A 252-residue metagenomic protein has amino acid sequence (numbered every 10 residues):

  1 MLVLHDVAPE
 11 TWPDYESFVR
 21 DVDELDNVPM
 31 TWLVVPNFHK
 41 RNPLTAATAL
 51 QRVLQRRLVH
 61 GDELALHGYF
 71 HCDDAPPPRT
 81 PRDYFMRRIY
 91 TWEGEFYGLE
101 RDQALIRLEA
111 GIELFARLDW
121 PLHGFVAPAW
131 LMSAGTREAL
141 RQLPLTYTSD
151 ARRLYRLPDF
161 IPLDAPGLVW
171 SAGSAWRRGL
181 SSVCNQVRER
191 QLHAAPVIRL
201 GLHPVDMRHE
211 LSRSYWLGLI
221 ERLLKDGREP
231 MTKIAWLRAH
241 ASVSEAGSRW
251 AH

Functional and structural regions predicted by a protein language model:
M1-E63, R117, R213: Active-site beta->alpha N-cap acidic-glycine motif
L2-L4, M30-W32, L64-H67, L122-F125 (+2 more regions): Hydrophobic faces of well-ordered beta-strands that scaffold small-molecule active sites in alpha/beta enzyme cores
D6-D14, P36-A49, C72, P76 (+5 more regions): Acidic-and-aromatic substrate-binding clefts and catalytic sites of carbohydrate-active enzymes
D26-V34, Y147, V197, L202-H252: C-terminal domain-boundary segment and adjacent tail
D62-R82: Short, solvent-exposed beta-strand-terminating loops
P78-R101: Active-site gating loops and adjacent loop-to-helix segments of metal-dependent hydrolytic enzymes
F96-W170, R208, R213: Catalytic domains of cell-wall/extracellular-matrix polysaccharide-remodeling enzymes, centered on de-N-acetylation
L163-L211: A conserved mid-domain beta-alpha-beta active-site/ligand-binding segment of alpha/beta enzyme cores
